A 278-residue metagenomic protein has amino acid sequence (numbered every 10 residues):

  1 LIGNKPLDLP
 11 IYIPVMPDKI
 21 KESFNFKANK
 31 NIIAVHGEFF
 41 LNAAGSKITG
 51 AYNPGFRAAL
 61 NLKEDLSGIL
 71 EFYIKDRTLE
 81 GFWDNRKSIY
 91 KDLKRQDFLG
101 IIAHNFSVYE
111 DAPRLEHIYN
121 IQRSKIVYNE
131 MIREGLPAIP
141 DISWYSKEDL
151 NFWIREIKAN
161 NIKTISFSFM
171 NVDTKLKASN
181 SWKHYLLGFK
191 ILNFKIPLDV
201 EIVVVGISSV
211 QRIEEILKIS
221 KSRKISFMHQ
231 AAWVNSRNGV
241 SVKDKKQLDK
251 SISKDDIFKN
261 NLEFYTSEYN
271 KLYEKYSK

Functional and structural regions predicted by a protein language model:
L1-R95: Non-catalytic, usually N-terminal nucleic-acid engagement modules in DNA/RNA processing proteins
L1-Y12, I207-K278: C-terminal accessory extensions appended to soluble enzyme cores
K63, L70-K221, S226-A232: Eukaryote-skewed repeat-based solenoidal scaffolds used as protein-protein interaction platforms, primarily
